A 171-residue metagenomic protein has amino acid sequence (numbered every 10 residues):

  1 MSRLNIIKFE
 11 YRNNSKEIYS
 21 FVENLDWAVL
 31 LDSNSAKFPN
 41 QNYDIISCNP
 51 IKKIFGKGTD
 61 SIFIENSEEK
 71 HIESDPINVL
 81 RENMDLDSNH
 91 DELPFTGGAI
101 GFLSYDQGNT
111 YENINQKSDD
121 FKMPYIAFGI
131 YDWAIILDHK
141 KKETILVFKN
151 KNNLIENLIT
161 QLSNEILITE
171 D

Functional and structural regions predicted by a protein language model:
M1-D171: Signature of the chorismate-utilizing enzyme
